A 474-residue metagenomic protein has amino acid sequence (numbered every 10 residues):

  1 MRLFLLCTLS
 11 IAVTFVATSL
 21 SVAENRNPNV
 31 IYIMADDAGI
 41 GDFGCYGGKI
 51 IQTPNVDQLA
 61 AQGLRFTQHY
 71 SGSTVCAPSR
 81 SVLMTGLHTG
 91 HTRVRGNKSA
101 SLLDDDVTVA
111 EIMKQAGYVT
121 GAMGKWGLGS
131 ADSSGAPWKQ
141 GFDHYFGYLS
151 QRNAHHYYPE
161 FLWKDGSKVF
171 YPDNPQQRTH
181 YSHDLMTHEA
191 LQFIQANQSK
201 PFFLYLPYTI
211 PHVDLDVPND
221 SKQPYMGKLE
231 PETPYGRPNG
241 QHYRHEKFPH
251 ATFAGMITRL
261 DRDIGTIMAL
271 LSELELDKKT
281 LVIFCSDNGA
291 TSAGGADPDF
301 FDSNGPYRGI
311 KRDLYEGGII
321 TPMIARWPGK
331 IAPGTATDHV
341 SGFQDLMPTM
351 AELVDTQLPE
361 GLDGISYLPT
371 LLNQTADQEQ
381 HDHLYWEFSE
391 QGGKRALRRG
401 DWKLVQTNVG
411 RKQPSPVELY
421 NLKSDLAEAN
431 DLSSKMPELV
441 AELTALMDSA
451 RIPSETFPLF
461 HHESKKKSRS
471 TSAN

Functional and structural regions predicted by a protein language model:
R2, L6-L9, L20-E418, L422 (+1 more regions): Formylglycine-dependent sulfatase
A12, V16-A17: Hydrophobic membrane-targeting alpha-helices
